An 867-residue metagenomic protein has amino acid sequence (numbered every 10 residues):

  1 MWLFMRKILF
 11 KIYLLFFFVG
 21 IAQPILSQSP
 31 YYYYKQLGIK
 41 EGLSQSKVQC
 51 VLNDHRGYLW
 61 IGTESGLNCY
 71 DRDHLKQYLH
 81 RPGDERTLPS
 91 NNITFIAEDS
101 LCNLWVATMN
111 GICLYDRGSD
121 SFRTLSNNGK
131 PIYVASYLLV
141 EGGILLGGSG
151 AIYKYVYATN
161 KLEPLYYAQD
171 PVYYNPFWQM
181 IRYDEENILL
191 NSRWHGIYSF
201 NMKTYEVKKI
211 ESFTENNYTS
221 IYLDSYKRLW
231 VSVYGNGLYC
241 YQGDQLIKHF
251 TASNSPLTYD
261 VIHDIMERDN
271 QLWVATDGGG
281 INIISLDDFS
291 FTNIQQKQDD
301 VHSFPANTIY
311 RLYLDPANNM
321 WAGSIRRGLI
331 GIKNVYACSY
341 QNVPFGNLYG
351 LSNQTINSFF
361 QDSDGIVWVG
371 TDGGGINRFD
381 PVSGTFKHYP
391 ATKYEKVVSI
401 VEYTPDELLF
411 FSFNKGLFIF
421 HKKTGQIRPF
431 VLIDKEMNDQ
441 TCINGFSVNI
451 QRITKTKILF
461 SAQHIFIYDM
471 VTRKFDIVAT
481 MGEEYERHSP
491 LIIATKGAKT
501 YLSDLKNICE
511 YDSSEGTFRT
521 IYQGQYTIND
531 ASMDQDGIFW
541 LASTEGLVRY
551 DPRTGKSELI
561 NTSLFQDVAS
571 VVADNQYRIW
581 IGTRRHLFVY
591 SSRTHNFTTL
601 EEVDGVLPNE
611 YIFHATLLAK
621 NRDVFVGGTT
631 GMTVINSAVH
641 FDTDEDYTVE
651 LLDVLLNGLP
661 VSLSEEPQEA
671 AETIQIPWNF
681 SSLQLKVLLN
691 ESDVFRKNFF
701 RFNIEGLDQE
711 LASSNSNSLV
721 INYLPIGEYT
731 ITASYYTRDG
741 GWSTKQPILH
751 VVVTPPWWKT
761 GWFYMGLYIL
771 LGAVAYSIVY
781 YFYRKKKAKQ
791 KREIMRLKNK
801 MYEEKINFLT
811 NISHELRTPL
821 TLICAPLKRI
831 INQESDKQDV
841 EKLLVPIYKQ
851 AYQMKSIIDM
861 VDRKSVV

Functional and structural regions predicted by a protein language model:
M1-T754, K759-G761, M765-V779: Carboxylate-rich, polar loop motifs that coordinate divalent cations or form catalytic acidic clusters
G706, I831-N832, D862: A structural signal for long alpha-helical coiled-coils and helix-turn connectors that form the cytosolic signaling
I769-E804: Conserved signal-transmission helix
K791-N832: Primarily the dimerization/phosphotransfer
C824-K837, K842-Y848: Conserved C-terminal segment of the DHp
P846-I857: Short alpha-helical segment of the dimerization/phosphotransfer core of two-component systems
S865-V866: Conserved small/polar residues in nucleotide/adenosyl-binding loops
